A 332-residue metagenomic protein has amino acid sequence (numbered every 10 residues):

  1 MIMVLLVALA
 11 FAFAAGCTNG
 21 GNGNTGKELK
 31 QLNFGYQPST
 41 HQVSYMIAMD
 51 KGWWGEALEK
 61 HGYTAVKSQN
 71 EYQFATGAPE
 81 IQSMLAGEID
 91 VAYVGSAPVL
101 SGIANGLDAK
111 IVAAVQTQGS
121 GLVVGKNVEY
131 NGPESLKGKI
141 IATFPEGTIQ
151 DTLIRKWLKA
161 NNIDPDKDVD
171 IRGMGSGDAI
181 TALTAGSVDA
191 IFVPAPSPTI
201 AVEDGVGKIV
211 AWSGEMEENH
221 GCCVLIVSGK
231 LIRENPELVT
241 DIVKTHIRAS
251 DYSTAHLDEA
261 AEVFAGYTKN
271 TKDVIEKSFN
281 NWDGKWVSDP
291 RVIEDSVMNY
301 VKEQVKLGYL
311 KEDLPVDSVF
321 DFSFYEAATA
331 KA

Functional and structural regions predicted by a protein language model:
M1-Q31, A328-A332: Short, low-complexity disordered leader/linker segments with a strong preference for bacterial N-terminal type II
F13, E59, I103, K159 (+4 more regions): Short polybasic/polar patches that bind polyanions
G26-D164, D170-G173, D189-A195, V206-W212 (+1 more regions): Short, glycine-/small- and polar/acidic-enriched structural segments that line small-molecule recognition paths
H61, A65, T148-I163, K167 (+2 more regions): Ligand-binding clefts/hinges and TM-proximal coupling segments of bilobed small-molecule sensing domains
M84, L136, D168, L183 (+5 more regions): Mature, folded catalytic cores of secreted/periplasmic enzymes
A97-P98, V128, D166, G177-G266: Pocket-lining segment of extracytoplasmic ligand-binding domains
R233-K311: Secondary-structure end/capping motifs
K302-A332: Conserved C-terminal helix/tail region of periplasmic/extracytoplasmic solute-binding proteins
